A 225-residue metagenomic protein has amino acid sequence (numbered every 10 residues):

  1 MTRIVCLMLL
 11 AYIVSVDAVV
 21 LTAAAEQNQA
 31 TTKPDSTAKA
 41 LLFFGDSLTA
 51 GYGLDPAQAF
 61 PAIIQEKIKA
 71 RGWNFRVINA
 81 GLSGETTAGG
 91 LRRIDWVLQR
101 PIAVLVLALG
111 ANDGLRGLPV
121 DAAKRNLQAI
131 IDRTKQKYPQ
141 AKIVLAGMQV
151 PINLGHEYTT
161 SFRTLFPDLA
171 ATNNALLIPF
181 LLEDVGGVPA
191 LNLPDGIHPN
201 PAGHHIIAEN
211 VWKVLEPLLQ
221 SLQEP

Functional and structural regions predicted by a protein language model:
M1-I4: Positively charged n-region of N-terminal signal peptides that target proteins for export
L7-D17: Bacterial N-terminal signal peptides
A18, T22-A25: Boundary at the C-terminal end of the N-terminal hydrophobic targeting segment
E26-S83, L91-P101: Serine-esterase "nucleophile elbow" of acetyl-processing enzymes
W73, L91-P225: Alpha-helical cap/lid subdomain in secreted, periplasmic, or secretory-pathway luminal O-acyl-processing enzymes
G81-E85, L154-H156: Short, flexible loop segments at the rims of nucleotide/cofactor-binding pockets, characterized by
A88: N-terminal helical cap/lid subdomain that shapes the substrate entry/recognition surface in HAD-like hydrolases
